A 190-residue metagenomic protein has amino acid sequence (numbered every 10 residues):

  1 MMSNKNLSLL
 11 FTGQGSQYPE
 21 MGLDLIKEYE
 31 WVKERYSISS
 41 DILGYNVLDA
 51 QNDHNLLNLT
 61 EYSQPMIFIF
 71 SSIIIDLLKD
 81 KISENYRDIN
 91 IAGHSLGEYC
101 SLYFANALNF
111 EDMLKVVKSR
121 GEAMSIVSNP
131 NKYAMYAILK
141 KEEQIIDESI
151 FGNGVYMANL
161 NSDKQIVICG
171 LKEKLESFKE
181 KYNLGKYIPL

Functional and structural regions predicted by a protein language model:
M2-A92, I168: Helix-rich "cap/lid" substructures immediately adjacent to catalytic or cofactor-binding pockets
L9, S16, L23, I38 (+5 more regions): Residue-level signal for the start and early helices of compact helical domains
Q14, L43, A105-L190: Alpha/beta catalytic cores of group-transfer enzymes, especially the acyltransferase/condensing modules of polyketide
Q17-P19, L48, G97, S101 (+2 more regions): Short, electropositive, low-hydrophobicity segments enriched in small/polar residues
G22-L25, E61, C100, D112 (+1 more regions): Solvent-exposed, flexible loop/coil residues
A50-N58, C100, G185-L190: A short small-residue
I67-A137: Gly/Ser-rich oxyanion-binding loop with an adjacent helix/lid that shapes the negatively charged ligand pocket
